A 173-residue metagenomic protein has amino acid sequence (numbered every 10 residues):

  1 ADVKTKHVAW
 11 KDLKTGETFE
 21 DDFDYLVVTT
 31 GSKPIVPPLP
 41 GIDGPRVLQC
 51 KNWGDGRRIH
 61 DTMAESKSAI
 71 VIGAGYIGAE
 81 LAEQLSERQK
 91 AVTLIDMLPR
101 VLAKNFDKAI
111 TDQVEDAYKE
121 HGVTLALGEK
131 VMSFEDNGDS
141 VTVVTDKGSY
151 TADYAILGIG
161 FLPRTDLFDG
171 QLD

Functional and structural regions predicted by a protein language model:
A1-H7, L127-D139: A conserved short coil-to-beta-strand element within the FAD-binding core of flavoproteins
A1-S68, T142-S149, D153-I159, P163 (+1 more regions): FAD-binding core/adjacent interface of flavoenzyme oxidoreductases
G31, G73-G78: Conserved phosphate-binding and hydrolysis motifs of nucleotide-dependent enzymes
V36-L39, L81-A82, K104, D136 (+1 more regions): Short glycine-/acidic-enriched loop or helix-start segments at secondary-structure transitions that form or flank
I42-D43, R88, H121, Q171: Short, structured coil segments at secondary-structure junctions
R58, Q84, Q113, A117 (+2 more regions): Alpha-helical scaffold segments in soluble metabolic enzymes
S68, Y76-E135: Rossmann-like dinucleotide-binding cores of NAD(P)H-dependent redox enzymes
